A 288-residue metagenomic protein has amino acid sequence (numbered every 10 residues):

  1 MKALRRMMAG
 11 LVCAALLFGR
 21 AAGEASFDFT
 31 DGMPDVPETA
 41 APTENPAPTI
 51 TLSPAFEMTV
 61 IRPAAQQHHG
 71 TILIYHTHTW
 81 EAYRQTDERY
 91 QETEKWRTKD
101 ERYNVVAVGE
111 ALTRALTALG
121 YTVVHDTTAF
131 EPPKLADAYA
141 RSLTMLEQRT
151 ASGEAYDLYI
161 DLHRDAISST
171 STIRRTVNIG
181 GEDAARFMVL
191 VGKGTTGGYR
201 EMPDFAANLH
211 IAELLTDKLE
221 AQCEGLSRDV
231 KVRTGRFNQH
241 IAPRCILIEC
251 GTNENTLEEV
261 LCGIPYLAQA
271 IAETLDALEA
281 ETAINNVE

Functional and structural regions predicted by a protein language model:
M1-G10: N-terminal Sec-pathway targeting helices
L11-D157, D165-T172, P265, E273-E279 (+1 more regions): N-terminal catalytic or cofactor-binding beta/alpha core of small enzyme domains
E81, F130-E131, T195-G197, N253-N255: A short, flexible beta-alpha/helix-coil linker loop
V105, D204-N208, A212, L257-I264: Short, charged, low-complexity patches
R141-R149, D157-L247, G251-T252: Catalytic cores of processing enzymes, dominated by hydrolases/peptidases, characterized by acidic/His-rich
G225-E288: Active-site-adjacent mobile loop/cap segments within catalytic or ligand-binding domains
